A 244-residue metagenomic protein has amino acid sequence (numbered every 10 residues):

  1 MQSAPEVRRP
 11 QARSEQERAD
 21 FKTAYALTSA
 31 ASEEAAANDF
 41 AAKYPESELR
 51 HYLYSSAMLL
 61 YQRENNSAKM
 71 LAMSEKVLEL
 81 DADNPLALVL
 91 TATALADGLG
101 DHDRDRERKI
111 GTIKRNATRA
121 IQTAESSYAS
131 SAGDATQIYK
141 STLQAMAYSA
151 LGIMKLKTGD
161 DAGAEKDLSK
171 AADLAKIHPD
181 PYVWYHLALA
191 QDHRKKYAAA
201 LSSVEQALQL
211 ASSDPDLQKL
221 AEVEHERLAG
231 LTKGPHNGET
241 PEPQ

Functional and structural regions predicted by a protein language model:
M1-L53, H236-N237, Q244: N-terminal leader/linker segments that initiate helical-solenoid repeat arrays
A4, R8, S126, S130 (+6 more regions): Terminal, low-structured helical/coil segments at or just beyond the last alpha-helical repeat
R9, A41-Y52, E79-L86, H102 (+3 more regions): Flexible helix-coil transition and linker loops at the boundaries of alpha-helical arrays
T23, S56-A57, T91, Q144 (+3 more regions): Structural register within alpha-helical repeat arrays
